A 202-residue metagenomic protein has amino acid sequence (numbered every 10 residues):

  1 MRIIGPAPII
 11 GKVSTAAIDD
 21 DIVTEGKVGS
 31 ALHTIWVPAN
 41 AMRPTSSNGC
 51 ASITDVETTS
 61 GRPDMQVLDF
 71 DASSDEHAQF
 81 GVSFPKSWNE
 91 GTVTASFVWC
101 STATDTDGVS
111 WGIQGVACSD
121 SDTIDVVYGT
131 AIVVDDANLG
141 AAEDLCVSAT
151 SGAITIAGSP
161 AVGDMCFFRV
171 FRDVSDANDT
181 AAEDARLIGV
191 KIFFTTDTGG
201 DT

Functional and structural regions predicted by a protein language model:
M1-L32: Fibrous stalk/shaft segments of extracellular and virion attachment machinery
V28-S73: N-terminal leader/pro-regions and domain N-caps
D71-S87, T92: Short beta-strands within extracellular/lumenal beta-sheet-rich domains
K86-E90, C100-G108, S119-S121, D176-N178: Extended, low-complexity, turn-rich repeat/linker tracts enriched in Gly/Pro/Ser/Thr and Asp/Glu that occur
D105-I113, E183-L187: Short coil-to-beta strand junction motifs in C2/discoidin
T123-S159: Extracellular carbohydrate recognition and processing domains and analogous Trp-centered ligand-binding platforms
S159-V174: Noncatalytic modules at the cell exterior or secretory-pathway interfaces, chiefly beta-strand-rich lectin/adhesion
D173-T202: Proprotein-processing/basic-patch segments
